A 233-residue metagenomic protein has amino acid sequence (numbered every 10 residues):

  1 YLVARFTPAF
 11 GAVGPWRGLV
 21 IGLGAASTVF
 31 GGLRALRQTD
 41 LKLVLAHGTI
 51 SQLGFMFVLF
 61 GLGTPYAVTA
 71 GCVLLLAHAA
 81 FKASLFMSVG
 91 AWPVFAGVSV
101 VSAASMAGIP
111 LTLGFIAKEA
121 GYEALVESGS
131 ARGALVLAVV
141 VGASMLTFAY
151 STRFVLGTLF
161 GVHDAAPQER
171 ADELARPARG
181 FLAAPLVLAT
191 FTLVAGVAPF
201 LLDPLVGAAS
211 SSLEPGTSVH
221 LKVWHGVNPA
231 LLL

Functional and structural regions predicted by a protein language model:
Y1-E173, V197: Hydrophobic transmembrane alpha-helices and their helix-loop junctions in integral membrane proteins
R153-L233: Cytoplasmic/organellar membrane-interface segments at the starts of transmembrane helices in multi-pass inner-membrane
